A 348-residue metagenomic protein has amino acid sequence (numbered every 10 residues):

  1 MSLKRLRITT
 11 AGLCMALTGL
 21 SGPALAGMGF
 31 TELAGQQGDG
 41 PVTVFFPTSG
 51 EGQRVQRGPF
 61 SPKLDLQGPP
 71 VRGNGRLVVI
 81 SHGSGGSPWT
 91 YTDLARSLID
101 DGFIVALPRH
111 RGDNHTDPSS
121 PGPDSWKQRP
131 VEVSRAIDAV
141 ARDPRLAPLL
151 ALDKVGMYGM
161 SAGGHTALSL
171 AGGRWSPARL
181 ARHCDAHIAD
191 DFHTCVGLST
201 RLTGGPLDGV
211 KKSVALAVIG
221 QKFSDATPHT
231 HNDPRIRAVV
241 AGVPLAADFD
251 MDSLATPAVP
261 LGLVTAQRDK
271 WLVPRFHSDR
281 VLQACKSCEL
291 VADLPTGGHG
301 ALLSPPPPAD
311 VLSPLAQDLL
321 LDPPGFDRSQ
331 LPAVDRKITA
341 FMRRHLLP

Functional and structural regions predicted by a protein language model:
L25-V78, T90, L290: Domain-level recognition of soluble alpha/beta enzyme cores, biased toward histidine phosphatases/phosphomutases
L66-G75, I80-D117, K270-P274: Short substrate-entry loop that stabilizes the transition state in hydrolases
G122-P148, S169, R179-K211, A217 (+2 more regions): Alpha/beta-hydrolase active-site loop
G159-G163, A167: Gly/Ala-rich beta-loop-alpha elbow adjacent to hydrolase catalytic centers
A246-D248, R268-L272, G300: Acidic catalytic loop of the alpha/beta-hydrolase fold
P257, L263-T265: Short beta-strand/loop motif that positions the catalytic acidic residue of the alpha/beta-hydrolase fold
V259, V273-A284: Short alpha-helix in the alpha/beta-hydrolase fold that links the catalytic acid
A284-L312: Catalytic histidine neighborhood in serine/cysteine hydrolases with alpha/beta-hydrolase-type architecture
